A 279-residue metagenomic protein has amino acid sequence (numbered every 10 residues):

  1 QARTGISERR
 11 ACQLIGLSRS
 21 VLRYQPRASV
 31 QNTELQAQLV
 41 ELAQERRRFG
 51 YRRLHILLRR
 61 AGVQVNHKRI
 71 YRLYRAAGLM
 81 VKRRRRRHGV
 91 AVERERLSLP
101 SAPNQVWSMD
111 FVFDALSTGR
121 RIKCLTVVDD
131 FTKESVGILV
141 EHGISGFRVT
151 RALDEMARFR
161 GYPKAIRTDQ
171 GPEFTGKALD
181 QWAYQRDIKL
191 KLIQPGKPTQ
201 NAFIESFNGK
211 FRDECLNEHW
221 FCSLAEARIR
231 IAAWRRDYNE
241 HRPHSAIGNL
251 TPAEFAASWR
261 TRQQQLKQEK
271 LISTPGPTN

Functional and structural regions predicted by a protein language model:
Q1-N279: Charged DNA-binding/catalytic regions of mobile-element recombinases
